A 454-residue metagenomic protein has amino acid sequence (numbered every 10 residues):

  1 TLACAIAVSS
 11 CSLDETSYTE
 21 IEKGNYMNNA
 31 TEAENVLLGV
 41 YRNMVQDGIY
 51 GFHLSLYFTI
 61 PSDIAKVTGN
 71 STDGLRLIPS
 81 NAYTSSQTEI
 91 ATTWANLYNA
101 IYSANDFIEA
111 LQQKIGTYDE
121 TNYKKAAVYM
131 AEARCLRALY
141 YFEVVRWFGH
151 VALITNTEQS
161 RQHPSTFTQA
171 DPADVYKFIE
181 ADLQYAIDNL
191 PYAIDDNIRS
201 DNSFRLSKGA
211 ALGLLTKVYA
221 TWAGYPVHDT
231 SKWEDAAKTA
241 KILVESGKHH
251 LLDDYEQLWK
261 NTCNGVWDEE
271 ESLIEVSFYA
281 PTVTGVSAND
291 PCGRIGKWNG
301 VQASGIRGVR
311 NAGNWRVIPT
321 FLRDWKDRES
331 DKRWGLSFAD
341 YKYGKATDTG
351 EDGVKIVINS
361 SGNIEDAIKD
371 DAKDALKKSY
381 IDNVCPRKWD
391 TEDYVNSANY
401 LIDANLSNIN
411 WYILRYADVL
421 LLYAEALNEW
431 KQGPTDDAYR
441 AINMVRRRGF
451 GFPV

Functional and structural regions predicted by a protein language model:
T1-S9: Sec-dependent bacterial lipoprotein signal peptides
C11-S62, P79: Acidic, glycine-rich segments characteristic of secretory precursors and extracytoplasmic regions
G24, G51-N70, I154-N156, P191-A210 (+2 more regions): Short, surface-exposed recognition loops and adjoining beta-strand edges that mediate ligand/DNA contacts, enriched
A30, E34-L38, R42-Q46, N70-F148 (+4 more regions): Conserved, well-structured interaction surfaces
L37, G48, T72-W94, E245 (+2 more regions): Elongated scaffold/linker segments in the mid-to-C-terminal portions of large proteins
